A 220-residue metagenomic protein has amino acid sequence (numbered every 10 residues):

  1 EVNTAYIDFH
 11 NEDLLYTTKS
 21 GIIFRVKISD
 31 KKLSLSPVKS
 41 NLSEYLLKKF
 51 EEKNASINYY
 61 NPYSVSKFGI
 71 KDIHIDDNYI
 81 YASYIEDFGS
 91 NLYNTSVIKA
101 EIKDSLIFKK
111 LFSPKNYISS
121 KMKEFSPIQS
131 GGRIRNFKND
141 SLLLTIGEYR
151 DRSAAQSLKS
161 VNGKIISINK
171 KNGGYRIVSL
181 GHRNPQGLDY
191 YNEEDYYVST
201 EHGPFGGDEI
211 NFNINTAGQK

Functional and structural regions predicted by a protein language model:
E1-R152, G187-Y190, E194-G203: Acidic, Gly/Ser/Thr-rich repeat motifs that build Ca2+-stabilized beta-propeller blades
V26-I28, A154-Q156, E209-N211: A short, polar/proline- and glycine-enriched secondary-structure boundary/capping micro-motif
Y93-S105, Q156-K171, F212-N215: Beta-propeller blade signature
F112-S113, S179, N211: Residue-level detector of conserved, well-ordered beta-strand and adjacent loop positions that form binding/recognition
D151-P204: Loop-centered beta-sheet repeat module
G174-Y175, G218-K220: Acidic/polar loop patches that form or flank catalytic/metal-binding clefts of enzymes that bind anionic ligands
F205-D208, F212-Q219: Short edge-strand/loop segments of extracellular domains
